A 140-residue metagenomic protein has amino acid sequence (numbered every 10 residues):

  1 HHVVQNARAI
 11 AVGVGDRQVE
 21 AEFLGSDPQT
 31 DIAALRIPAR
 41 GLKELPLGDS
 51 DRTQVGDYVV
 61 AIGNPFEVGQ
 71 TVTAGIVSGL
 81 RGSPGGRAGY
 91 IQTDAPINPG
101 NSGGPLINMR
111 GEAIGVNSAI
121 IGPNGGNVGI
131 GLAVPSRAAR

Functional and structural regions predicted by a protein language model:
H1-R140: Serine-dependent protease modules
